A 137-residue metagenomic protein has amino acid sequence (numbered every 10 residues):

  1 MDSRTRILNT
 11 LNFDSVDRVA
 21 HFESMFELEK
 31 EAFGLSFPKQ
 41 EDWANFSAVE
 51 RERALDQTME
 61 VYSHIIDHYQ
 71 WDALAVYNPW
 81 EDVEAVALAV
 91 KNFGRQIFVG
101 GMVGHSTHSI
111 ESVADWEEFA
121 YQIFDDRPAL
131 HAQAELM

Functional and structural regions predicted by a protein language model:
M1-F22: N-terminal amphipathic alpha-helix/helix-capping segment at the start of soluble metabolic enzymes
I7, E29, F119-A120: Generic structural signal of hydrophobic/aromatic residues within well-ordered alpha-helices of folded domains
N12, A20, F26, E111-A114 (+1 more regions): Generic, ordered loop/turn and secondary-structure boundary motif
F13-D14, S24-M25, M102-G104: Structured loops at beta-to-helix junctions and adjacent beta-edge loops in soluble globular domains
D14, S36-P38, D72, Q96: Short coil/loop linkers at secondary-structure junctions
V16-F26, E31-T58, Y62-I65: N-terminal capping/small domains of soluble enzymes
N45, E50-M137: Active-site-proximal, glycine-rich beta->alpha crossover segments in alpha/beta enzymes that shape flexible
